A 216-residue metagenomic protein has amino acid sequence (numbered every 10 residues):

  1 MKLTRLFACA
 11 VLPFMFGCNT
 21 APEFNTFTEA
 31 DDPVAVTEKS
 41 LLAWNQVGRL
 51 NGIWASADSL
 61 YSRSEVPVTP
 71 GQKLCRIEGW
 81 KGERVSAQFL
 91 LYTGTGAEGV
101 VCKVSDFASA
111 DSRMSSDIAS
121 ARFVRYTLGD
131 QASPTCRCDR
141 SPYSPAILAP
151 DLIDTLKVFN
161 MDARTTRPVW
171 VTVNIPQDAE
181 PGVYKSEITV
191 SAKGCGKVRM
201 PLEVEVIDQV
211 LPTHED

Functional and structural regions predicted by a protein language model:
K2-C9: Sec-dependent signal peptide recognition, specifically the positively charged N-region followed immediately by
M15-G17: C-terminal motif of bacterial Sec signal peptides marking the signal peptidase cleavage site
P22-G71, G94-V171: Surface-exposed binding patches on compact interaction domains or structured appendages
G79-R84, D162-T166, P181: Solvent-exposed, conformationally flexible loop/turn segments
S86-Y92, T172-N174: Short edge beta-strand/loop segments characteristic of extracellular beta-sandwich folds
F89, G182-K193: A short beta-strand micro-motif common to beta-rich folds, especially ectodomain repeats
G94, N174-P181: Short, surface-exposed loop/turn segments at beta-strand-coil junctions that are enriched for proline with nearby
K197-D216: An acidic-aromatic substrate-binding cleft motif
